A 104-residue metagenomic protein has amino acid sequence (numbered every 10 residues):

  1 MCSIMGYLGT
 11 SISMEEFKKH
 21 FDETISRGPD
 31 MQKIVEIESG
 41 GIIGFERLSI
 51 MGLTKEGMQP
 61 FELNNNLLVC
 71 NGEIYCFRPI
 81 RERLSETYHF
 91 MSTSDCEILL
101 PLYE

Functional and structural regions predicted by a protein language model:
M1-E104: N-terminus-centric sequence/structural signature that marks the extreme N-terminus and adjacent "lid/interface" module
